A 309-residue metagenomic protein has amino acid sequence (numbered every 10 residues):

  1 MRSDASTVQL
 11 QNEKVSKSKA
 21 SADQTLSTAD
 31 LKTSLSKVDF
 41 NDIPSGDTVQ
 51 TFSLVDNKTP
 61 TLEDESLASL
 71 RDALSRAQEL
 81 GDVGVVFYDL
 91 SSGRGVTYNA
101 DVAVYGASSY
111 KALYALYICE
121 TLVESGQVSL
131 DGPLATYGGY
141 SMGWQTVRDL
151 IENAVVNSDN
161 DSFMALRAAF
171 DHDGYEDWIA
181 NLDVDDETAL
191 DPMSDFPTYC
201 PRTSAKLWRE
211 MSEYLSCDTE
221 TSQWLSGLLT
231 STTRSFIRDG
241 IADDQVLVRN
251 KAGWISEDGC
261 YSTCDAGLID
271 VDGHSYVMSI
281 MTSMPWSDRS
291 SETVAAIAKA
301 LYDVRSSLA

Functional and structural regions predicted by a protein language model:
M1-A77, G95, A103, L215-T233 (+2 more regions): Structured C-terminal helix/loop/strand segments within mature extracytoplasmic catalytic/sensor domains
E79-A103: Short, conserved catalytic-motif segment at the N-terminal edge
Y88-S91, A154-S158, L166-A169, D183 (+5 more regions): Active-site-proximal beta-strand/loop segments in catalytic clefts of secreted hydrolases
G93, A103-L134, A154, M278: Active-site SXXK
T97, S162-S216: Mid-domain, small-residue-enriched loop/turn segments at the edges of structured enzyme/sensor domains
L116-E124, A168, K206-E213, K299-D303: Short glycine/serine- and small hydrophobic-enriched flexible loop segments
L130-Y175: Conserved catalytic neighborhood of penicillin-recognizing serine enzymes
P197-S256: A conserved catalytic-loop motif detector
